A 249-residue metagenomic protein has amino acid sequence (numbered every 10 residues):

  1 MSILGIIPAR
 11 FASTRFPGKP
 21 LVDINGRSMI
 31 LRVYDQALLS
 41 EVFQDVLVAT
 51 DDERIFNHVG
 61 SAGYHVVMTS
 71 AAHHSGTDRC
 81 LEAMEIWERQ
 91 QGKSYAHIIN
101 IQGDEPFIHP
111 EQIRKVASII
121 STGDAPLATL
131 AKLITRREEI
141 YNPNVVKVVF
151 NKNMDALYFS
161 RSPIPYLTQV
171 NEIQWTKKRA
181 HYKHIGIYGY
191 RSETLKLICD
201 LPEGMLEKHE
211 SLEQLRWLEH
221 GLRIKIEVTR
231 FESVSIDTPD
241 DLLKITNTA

Functional and structural regions predicted by a protein language model:
S2-T50: N-terminal glycine-rich phosphate-binding loop and ensuing alpha1 helix
G5, V46-V48, I98, A128 (+2 more regions): Hydrophobic/aromatic residues located in beta-strands of well-ordered beta-sheets within soluble catalytic
F43, K93-Y95, G123-A125, L222: Short, high-confidence coil segments that cap the C-terminus of an alpha-helix and link into the following beta-strand
L47, E53-I101, E105-K115: Short phosphate-binding loop-to-helix
T50-D51, I108, Y190, D237: A conserved hydrophobic position in a structured secondary element of the catalytic/binding core that shapes
I108-L201: Conserved core of the sugar-phosphate nucleotidyltransferase
W175-A249: Conserved alpha/beta core of the MobA/IspD/sugar-nucleotide pyrophosphorylase nucleotidyltransferase superfamily
